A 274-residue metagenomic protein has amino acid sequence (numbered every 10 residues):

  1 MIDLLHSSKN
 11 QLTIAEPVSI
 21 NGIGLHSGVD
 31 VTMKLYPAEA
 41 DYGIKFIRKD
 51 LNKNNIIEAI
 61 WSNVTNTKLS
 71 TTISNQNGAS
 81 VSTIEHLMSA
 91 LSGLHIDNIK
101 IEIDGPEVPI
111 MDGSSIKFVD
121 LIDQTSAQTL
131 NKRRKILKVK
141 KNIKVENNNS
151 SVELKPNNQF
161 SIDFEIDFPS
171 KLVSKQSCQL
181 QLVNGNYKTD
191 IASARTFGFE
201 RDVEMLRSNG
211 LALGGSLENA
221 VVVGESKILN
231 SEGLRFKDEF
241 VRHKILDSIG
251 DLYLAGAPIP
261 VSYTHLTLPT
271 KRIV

Functional and structural regions predicted by a protein language model:
I2-N55: N-terminal basic/disordered segments at the start of proteins
S7-H26, E107-V108, K117-S262: Extended, charged/glycine-rich binding lobes that contact polyanionic ligands
L35-P37, R48-D50, I103, P156 (+1 more regions): Flexible glycine-/small-residue-rich
V64, L69-S89, G93-I96, H243: Polybasic/polar functional segments that serve as interface/processing modules
D97-G105, P260-Y263: Glycine- and acidic-rich phosphate- and metal-coordinating loops
T264-T270: Conserved small/polar residues in nucleotide/adenosyl-binding loops
